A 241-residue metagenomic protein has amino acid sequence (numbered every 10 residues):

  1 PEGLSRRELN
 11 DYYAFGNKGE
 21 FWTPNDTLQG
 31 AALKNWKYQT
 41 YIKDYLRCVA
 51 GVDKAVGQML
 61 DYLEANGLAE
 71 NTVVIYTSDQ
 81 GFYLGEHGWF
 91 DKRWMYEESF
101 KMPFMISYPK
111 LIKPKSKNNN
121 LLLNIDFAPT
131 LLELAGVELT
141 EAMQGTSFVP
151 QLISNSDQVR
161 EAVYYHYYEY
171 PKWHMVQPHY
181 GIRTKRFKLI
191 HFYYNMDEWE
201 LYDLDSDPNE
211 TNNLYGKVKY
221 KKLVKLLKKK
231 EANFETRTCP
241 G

Functional and structural regions predicted by a protein language model:
P1-L122, L134-A142, H191-W199, P208-T211 (+1 more regions): Active-site-proximal cap/lid insertion segments
N10, Y96, Y164, A232-F234: General helical structural elements
Q80-E86, I125-A128, E133-L204, N209 (+2 more regions): C-terminal cap/loop subdomain of S1 sulfatases and analogous C-terminal strand-loop tails that border
F104-I106, A232-T236: Juxtamembrane/interface motifs at transmembrane-helix termini
L152, Y215-V218: A general structural motif at alpha-helix termini
L227-E231: Short amphipathic alpha-helical coiled-coil/interface segments
